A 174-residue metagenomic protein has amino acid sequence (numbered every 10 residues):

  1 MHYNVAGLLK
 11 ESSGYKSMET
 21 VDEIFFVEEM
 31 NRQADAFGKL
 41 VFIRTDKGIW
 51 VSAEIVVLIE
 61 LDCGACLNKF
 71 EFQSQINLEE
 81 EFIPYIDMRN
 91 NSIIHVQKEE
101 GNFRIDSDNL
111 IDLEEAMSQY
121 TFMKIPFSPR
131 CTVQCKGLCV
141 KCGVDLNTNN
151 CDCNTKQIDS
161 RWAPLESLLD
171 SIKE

Functional and structural regions predicted by a protein language model:
M1-E174: Structured interface patches
